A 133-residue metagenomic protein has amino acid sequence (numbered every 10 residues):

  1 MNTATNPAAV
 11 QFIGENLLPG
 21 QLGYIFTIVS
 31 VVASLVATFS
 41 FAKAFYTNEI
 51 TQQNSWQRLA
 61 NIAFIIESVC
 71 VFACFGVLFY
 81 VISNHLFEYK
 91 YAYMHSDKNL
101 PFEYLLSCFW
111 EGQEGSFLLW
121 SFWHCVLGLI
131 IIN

Functional and structural regions predicted by a protein language model:
N2-N133: Polytopic transmembrane helical bundles with strong interfacial aromatic enrichment
